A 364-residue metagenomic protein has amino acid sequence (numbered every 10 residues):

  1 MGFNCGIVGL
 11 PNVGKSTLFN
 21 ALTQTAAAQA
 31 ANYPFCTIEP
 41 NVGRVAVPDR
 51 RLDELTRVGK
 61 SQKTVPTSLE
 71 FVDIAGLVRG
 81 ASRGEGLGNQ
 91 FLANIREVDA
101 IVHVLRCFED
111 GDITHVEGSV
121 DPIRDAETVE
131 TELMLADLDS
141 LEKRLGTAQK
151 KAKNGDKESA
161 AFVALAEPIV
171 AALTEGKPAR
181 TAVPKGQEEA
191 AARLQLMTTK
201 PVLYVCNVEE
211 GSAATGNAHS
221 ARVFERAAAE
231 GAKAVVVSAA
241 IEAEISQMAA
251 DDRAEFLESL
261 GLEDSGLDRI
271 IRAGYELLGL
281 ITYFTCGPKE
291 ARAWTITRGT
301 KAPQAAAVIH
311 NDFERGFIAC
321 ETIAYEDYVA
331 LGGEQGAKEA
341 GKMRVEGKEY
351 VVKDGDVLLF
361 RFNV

Functional and structural regions predicted by a protein language model:
M1-D112, E142-K143, A148: Conserved G1/Walker A P-loop phosphate-binding module
G2-V8, V13, F19, E142 (+3 more regions): C-terminal-of-GTPase-core extension/linker across diverse P-loop GTPases
G6, F35, P40-G43, R50-L52 (+14 more regions): Short capping/connector residues at structural and topological boundaries
L22, G84-L87, V116-S119, N217-A221 (+1 more regions): Short, glycine/charged-enriched secondary-structure capping and boundary segments
T25-Y33, P40-V42, V47-R50, V72 (+13 more regions): Residue-level signal for pocket-adjacent positions within structured domains
F35, D49-L52, Q62-F71, E85-D99 (+9 more regions): Amphipathic alpha-helical transducer elements in NTP-driven molecular machines
G43-P48, A75-E85, R96-K157, A172-P184 (+1 more regions): Conserved Switch II/interswitch segment of TRAFAC-class P-loop GTPases
